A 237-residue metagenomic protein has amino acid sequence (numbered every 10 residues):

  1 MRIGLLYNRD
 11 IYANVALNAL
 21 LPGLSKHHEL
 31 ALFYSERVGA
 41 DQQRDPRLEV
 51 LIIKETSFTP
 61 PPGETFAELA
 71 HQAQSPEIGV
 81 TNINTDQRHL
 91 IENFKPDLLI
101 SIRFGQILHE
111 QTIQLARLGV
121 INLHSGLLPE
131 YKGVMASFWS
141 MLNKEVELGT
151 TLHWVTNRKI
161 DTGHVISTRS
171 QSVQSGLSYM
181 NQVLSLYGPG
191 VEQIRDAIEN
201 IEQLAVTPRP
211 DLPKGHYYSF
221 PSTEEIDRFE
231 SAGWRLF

Functional and structural regions predicted by a protein language model:
M1-F237: One-carbon transfer enzymes
